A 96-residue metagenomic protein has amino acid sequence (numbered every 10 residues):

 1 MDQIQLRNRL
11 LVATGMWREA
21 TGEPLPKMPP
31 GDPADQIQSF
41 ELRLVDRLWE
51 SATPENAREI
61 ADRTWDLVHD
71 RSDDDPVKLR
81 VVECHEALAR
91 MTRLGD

Functional and structural regions predicted by a protein language model:
M1-P33, Q38, H85: Short terminal alpha-helical segments
D2-Q3, D46-E50: Short, charge/polar-rich alpha-helical segments
L6-V12, E50-D62: Short amphipathic alpha-helical heptad-repeat segments
M16, E23, I37, E55 (+3 more regions): Compositionally biased non-globular segments, especially hydrophobic aliphatic-rich helices of signal peptides
A20-G31, W49-E55, V68-L79: Charged, low-complexity interaction regions
P33, L48-W49, A57-R58, T64 (+1 more regions): N-terminal targeting/docking segments
F40, L44-V45: Boundary/linker elements of alpha-helical solenoid repeat scaffolds
T64-D96: Amphipathic alpha-helical binding modules
